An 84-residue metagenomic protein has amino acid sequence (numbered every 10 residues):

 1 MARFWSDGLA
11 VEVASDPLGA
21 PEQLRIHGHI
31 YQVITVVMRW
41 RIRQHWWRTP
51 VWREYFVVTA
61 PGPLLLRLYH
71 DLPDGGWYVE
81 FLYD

Functional and structural regions predicted by a protein language model:
M1-D84: Non-catalytic peripheral regions of nucleotide-handling enzymes
